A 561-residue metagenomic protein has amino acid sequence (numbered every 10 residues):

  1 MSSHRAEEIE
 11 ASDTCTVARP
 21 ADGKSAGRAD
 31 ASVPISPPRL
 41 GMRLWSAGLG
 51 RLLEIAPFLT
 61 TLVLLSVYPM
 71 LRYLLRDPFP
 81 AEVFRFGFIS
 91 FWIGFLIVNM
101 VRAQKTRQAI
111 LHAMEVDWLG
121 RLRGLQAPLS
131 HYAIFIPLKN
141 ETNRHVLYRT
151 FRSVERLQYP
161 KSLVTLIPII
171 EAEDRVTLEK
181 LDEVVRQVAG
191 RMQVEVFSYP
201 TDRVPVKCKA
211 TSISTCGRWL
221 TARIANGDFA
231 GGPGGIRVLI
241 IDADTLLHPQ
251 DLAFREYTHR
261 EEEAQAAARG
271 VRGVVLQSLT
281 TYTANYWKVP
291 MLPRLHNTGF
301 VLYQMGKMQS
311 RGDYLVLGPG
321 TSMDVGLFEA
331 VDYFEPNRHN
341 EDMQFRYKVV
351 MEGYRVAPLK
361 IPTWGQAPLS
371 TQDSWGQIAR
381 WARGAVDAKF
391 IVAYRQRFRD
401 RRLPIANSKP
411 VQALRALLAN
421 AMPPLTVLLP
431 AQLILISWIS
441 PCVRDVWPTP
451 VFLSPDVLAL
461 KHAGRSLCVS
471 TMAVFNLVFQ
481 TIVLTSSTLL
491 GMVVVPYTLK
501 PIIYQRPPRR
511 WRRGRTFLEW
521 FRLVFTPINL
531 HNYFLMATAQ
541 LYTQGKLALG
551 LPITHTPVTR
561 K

Functional and structural regions predicted by a protein language model:
S2-L52, L62, I89-H131, Y394 (+2 more regions): Juxtamembrane C-terminal module of membrane proteins
H131-F135, T165, Q344: Cell-envelope/extracellular polymer assembly enzymes that use nucleotide-activated donors
T150-L163: Short, acidic, metal-binding catalytic loop of nucleotide-sugar glycosyltransferases
I169-V184, Y199-P205: A conserved acidic beta->alpha catalytic loop
A189, V206-G232, P249-H339, T371 (+2 more regions): Long helical/loop segments within the catalytic core of UDP-sugar-dependent glycosyltransferases, especially the large
P233-H248: Short beta-strand-to-loop acidic/aromatic patch adjacent to the donor-nucleotide binding site
Y347-T363: Catalytic donor-sugar/metal-binding loop of nucleotide-sugar-dependent glycosyltransferases
L359-D373: Active-site donor/metal-binding and catalytic loop motifs of nucleotide-sugar-dependent glycosylation enzymes
